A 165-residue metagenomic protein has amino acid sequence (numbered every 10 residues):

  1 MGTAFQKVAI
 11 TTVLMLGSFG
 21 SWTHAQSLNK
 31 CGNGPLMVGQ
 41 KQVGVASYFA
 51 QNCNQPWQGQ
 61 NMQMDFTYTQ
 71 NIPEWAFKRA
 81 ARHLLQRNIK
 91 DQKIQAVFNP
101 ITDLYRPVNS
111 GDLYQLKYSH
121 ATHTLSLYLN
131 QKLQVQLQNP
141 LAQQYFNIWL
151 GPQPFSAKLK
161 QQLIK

Functional and structural regions predicted by a protein language model:
M1-I10: Bacterial N-terminal signal peptides that target proteins for export
G2, G17-G20: Residue-identity detector for glycine
A9-S18: Bacterial N-terminal signal peptides
H24-K165: Terminal leader/tail segments of proteins
